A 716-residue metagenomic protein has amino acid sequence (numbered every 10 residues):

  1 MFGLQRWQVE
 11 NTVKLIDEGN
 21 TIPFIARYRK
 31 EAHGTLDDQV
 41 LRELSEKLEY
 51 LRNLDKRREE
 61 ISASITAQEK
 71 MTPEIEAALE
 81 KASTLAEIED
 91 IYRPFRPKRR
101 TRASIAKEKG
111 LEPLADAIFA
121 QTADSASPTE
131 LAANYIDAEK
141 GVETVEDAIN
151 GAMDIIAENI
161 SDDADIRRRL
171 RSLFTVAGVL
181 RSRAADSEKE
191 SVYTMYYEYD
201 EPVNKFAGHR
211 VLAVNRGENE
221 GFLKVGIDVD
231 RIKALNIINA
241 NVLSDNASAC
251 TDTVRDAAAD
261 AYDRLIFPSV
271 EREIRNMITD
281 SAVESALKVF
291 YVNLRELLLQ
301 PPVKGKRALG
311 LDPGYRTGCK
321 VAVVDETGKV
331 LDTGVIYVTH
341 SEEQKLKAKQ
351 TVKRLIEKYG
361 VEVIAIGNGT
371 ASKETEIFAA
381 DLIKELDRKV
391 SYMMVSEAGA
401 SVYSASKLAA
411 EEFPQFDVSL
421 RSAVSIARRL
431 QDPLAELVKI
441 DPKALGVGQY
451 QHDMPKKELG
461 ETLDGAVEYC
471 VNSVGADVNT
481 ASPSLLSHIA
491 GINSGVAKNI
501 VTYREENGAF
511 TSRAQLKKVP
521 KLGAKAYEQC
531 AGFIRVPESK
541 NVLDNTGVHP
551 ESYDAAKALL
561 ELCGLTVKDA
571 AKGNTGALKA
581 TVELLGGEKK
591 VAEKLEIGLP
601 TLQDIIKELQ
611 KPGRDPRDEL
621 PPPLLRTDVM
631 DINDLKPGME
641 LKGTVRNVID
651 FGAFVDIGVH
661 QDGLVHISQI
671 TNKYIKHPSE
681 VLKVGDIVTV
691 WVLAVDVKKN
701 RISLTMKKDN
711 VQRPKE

Functional and structural regions predicted by a protein language model:
Q5-Q39: N-terminal cofactor/phosphate-binding cores enriched in small/glycine residues, especially glycine-rich loops such as
Q5-R6, E18-G19, L85, R99 (+19 more regions): Short flexible coil/turn linkers enriched for glycine and charged/polar residues that connect secondary-structure
Y28-K30, F119, D230, P313 (+11 more regions): Short, ordered loop/turn segments at secondary-structure junctions
V40-R42, Y50, L54-G310, G314-S404 (+2 more regions): Duplex nucleic acid-engaging cores and interfaces of nucleic-acid transaction enzymes
E46, R52-K70, E80, E411-A509 (+4 more regions): Long, highly charged, low-complexity intrinsically disordered interaction regions that mediate electrostatic DNA/RNA
S64, K81, E89-Y92, G217-D230 (+4 more regions): Structured, non-catalytic alpha/beta "coupling" segments that mediate domain-domain communication and provide generic
S172-V179, L311-Y315, G369-K373, V395-V402 (+5 more regions): A glycine-rich phosphate-binding loop feature that marks nucleotide/adenosyl-phosphate handling sites
V536-K540, D544-E716: Single-stranded RNA-binding regions, centering on S1/OB-family and related RNA-binding modules
